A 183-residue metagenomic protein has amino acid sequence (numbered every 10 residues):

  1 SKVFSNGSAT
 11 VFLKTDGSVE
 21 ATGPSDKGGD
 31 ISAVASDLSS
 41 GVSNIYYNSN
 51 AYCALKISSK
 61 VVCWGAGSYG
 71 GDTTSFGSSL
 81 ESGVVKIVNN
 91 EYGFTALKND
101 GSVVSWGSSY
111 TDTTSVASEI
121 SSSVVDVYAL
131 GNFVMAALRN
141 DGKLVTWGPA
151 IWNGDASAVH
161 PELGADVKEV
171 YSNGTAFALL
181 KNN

Functional and structural regions predicted by a protein language model:
S1-K2, N6-G7, V42-S49, V84-E91 (+2 more regions): Repeated scaffold domains used in trafficking and secretory/extracellular systems, primarily beta-propellers
S5, V19, V61, V103 (+2 more regions): Peripheral, non-catalytic segments of secretory and membrane proteins
S8, T15, A35, S43 (+6 more regions): Intrinsically disordered, low-complexity serine/threonine-rich segments
A9-F12, A21, A51-A54, C63 (+5 more regions): Conserved core positions of repeat-based scaffolds
F12, S39, I45, C53 (+8 more regions): Intrinsic-disorder/low-complexity detector
E20-L38, V62-L80, W106-I120, W147-L163: Short glycine/serine- and acidic-residue-enriched loop/turn motifs that recur at repeat junctions
